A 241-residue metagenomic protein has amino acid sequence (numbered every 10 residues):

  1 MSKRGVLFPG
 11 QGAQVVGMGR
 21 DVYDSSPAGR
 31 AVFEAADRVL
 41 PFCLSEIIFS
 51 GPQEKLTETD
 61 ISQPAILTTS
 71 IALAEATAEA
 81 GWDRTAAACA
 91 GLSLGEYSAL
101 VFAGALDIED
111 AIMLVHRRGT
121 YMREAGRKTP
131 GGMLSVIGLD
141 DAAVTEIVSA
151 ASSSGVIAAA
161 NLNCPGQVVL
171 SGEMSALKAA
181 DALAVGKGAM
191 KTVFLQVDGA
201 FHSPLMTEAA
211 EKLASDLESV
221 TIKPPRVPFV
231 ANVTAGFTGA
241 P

Functional and structural regions predicted by a protein language model:
S2-T145, K191, L195: FabD-like malonyl-/acyl-CoA
Q11-A13, L40, A103-P241: Alpha/beta catalytic cores of group-transfer enzymes, especially the acyltransferase/condensing modules of polyketide
